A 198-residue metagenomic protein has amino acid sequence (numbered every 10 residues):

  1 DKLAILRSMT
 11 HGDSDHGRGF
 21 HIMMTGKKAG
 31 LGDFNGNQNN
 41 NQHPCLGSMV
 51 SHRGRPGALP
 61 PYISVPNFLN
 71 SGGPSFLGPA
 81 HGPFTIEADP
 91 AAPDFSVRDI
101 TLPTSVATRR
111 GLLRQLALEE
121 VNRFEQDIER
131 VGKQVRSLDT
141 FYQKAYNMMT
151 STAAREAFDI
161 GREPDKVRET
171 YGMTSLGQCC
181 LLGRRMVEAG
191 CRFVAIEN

Functional and structural regions predicted by a protein language model:
D1-N198: Ligand-binding pockets and gating/stacking loops
